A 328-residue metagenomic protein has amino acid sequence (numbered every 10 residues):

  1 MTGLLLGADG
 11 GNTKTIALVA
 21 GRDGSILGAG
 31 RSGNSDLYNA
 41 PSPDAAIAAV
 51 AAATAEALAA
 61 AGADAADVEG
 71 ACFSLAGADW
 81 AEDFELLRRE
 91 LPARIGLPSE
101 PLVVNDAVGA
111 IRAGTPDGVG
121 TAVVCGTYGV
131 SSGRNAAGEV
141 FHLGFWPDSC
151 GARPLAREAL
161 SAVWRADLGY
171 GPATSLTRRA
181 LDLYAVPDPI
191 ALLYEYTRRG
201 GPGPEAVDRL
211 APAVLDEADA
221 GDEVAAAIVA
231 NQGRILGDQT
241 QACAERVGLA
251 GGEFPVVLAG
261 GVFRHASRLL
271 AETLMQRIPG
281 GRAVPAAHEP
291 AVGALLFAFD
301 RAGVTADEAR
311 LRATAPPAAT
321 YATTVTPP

Functional and structural regions predicted by a protein language model:
M1-A66, A93-I95, G114-T121, L160-P328: ATP-binding/phosphotransfer module of carbohydrate and carboxylate kinases, centering on a glycine-rich
L58, A76-A78: Short glycine-/small-residue-rich Rossmann-like dinucleotide-binding loops
E69-G70: A short glycine-enriched loop-to-beta-strand structural element that forms part of the catalytic core of nucleotide
A78-R178, Y321-P328: Phosphate-binding/catalytic loop of phosphoryl-transfer enzymes
